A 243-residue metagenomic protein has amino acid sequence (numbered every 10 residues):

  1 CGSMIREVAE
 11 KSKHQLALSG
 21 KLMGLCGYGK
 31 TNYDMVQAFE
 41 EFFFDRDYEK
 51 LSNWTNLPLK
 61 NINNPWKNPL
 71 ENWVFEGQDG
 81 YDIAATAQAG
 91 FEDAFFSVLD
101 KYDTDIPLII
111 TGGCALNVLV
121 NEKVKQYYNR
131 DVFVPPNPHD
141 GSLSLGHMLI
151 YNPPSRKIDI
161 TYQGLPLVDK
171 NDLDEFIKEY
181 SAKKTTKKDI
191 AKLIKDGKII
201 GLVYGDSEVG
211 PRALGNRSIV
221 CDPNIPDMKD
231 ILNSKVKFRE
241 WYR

Functional and structural regions predicted by a protein language model:
C1-E49, L116-N117, N121-R243: Flexible beta->alpha loop and helix N-cap segments adjacent to enzyme active/binding sites
G29, Q37-T86: Active-site cores of enzymes that catalyze phosphoryl transfer or operate on phosphate-rich substrates
P69-E76, K101, K123-Q126: Short amphipathic alpha-helical segments, especially helix-boundary/capping motifs
D82-T86, I106-P107, D131-P138: A short glycine/serine-rich beta->alpha loop
A85-L108: Phosphate/ATP-binding catalytic cores across multiple sugar-kinase/actin-like superfamilies, primarily ASKHA
D105-G113, G201: Short glycine-rich phosphate-binding loop at a beta-alpha junction
